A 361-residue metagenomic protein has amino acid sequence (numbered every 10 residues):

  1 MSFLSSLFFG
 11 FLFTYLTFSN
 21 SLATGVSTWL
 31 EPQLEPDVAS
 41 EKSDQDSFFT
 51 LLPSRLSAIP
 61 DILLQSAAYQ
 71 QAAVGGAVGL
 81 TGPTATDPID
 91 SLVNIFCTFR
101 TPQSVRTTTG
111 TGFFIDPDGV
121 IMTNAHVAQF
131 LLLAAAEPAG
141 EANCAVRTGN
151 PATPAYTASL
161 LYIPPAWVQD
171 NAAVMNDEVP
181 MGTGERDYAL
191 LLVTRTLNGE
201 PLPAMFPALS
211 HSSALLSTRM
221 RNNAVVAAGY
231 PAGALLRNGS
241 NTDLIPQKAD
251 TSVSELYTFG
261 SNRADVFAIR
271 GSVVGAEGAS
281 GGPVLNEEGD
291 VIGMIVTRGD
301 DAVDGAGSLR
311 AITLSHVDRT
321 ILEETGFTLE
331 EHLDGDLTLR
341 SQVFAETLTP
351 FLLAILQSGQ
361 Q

Functional and structural regions predicted by a protein language model:
M1-T84: N-terminal targeting leaders that route proteins to membranes or the secretory/organellar pathways
A77-T81, F96-D118, N124, G281: A conserved glycine-rich beta-strand in the N-terminal activation segment of trypsin-fold
D87-L92, T107-G110, D116-D118, M122 (+6 more regions): Extracytoplasmic
P88-V105, T194-S210, L236-E331: Active-site region of chymotrypsin-like
T109, D116-T183: Catalytic-histidine neighborhood of serine endopeptidases, predominantly the chymotrypsin-like S1/PA family
L131-L132, D170-G182, V193-D243: Active-site substrate-binding loop(s) of clan PA
N143-T148, A152-Q169, G199-F206, P231-G233 (+2 more regions): C-terminal cap/linker of serine protease catalytic domains
